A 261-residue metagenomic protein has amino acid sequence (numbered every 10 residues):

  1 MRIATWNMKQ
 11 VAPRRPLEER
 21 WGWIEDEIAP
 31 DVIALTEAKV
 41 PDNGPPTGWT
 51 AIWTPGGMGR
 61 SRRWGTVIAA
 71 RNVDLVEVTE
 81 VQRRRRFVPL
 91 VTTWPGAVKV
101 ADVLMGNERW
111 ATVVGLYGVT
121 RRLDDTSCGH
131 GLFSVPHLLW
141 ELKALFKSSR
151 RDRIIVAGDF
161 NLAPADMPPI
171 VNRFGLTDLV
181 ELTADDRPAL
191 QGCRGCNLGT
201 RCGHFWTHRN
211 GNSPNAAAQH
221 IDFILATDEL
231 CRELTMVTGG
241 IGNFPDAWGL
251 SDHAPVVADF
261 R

Functional and structural regions predicted by a protein language model:
M1-V11, W110-C128, H253: Active-site-proximal beta-strand elements of phosphoester/diester hydrolases
I3-A4, A34, I155-A157: Residue-level marker for buried hydrophobic side chains located in beta-strands that build the well-ordered beta-sheet
K9, A38-K39, D74, Y117-V119 (+3 more regions): Catalytic metal-binding/acid-base residues of hydrolase active sites
R14-D26: Short, acidic/polar
D31, D42, T79, S148-R153 (+1 more regions): Metal-dependent phosphoester-hydrolase catalytic domains
V32-V119: Structured beta-strand-rich core segments of catalytic domains in phosphoester-bond hydrolases
G118-W140, P164-P168: Active-site-proximal segments of metal-dependent phosphoesterases and phosphodiesterases across multiple
P136-A157: His/acidic metal-ligating clusters that form di-metal
